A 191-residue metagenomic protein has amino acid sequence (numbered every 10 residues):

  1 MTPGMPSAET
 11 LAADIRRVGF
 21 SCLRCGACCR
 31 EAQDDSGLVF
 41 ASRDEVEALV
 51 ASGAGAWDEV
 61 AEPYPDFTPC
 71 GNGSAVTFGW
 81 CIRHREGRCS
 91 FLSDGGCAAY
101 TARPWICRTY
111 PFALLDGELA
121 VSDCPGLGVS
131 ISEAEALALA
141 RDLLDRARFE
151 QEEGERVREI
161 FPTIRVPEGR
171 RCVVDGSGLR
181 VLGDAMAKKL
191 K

Functional and structural regions predicted by a protein language model:
M1-K191: Short loop/turn segments that flank or connect secondary-structure elements
